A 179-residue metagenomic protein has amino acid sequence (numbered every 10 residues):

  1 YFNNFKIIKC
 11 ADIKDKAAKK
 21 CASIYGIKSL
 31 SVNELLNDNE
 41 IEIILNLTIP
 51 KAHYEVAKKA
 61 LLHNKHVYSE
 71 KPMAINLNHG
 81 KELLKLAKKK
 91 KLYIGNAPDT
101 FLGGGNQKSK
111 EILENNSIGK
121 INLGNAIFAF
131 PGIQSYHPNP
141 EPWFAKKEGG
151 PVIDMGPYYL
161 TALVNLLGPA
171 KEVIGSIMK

Functional and structural regions predicted by a protein language model:
Y1-Y25: N-terminal Rossmann-like dinucleotide-binding module
F5-K9, E42-I44, G149-G150: Short active-site oxyanion
K20, E34, I43, E55 (+4 more regions): Alpha-helical elements of Rossmann-like donor-binding domains used by nucleotide-donor carbohydrate transfer enzymes
G26-E34: Conserved SAM-binding strand-loop segment of SAM-dependent methyltransferases
L30, Y68, Y93-G95, N125 (+1 more regions): Structural detector of well-ordered beta-strand residues that form the stable sheet scaffold of enzyme domains
I43, I49-P50, Y54-F101, N116: Beta-strand-loop-alpha-helix segment that lines the small-molecule cofactor/substrate pocket of alpha/beta enzymes
L47-T48, F128: Glycine-rich, N-terminal phosphate-binding loop of Rossmann-like dinucleotide-binding domains
T100-K179: Predominantly a Rossmann-like dinucleotide-binding segment in NAD(P)-dependent oxidoreductases
